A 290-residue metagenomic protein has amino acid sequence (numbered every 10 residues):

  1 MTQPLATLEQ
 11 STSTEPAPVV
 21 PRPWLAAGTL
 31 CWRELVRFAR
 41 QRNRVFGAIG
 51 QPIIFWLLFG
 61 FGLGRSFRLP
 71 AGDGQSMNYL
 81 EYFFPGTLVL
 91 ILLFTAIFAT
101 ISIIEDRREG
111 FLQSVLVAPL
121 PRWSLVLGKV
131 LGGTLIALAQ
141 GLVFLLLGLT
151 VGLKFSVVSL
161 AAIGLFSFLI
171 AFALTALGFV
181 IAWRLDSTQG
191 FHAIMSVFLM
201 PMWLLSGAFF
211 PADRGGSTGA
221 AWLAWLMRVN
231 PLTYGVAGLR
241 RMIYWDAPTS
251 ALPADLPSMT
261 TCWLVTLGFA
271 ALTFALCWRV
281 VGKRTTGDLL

Functional and structural regions predicted by a protein language model:
T2-A6, L25-W32, L204, F210-P253 (+1 more regions): Short hydrophobic, aromatic-rich alpha-helical segments embedded in or entering the lipid bilayer of multi-pass
T2-S11, I243-A247, P253, P257-L290: Junction motif at the cytosolic side of a transmembrane helix
Q10-Q51, L290: Aromatic- and glycine-rich beta-strand/loop motifs that create alpha-glucan
R40-R68, L80-T95, S196-L204, V265-T273: Hydrophobic alpha-helical transmembrane segments of multi-pass membrane transport/permease proteins
I54-F59, N78-V151, G178, V197-F198: Hydrophobic alpha-helical transmembrane segments of multi-pass membrane transport proteins
F59-R68, F94, G148-S156, L185-S187 (+3 more regions): Short helix-capping/hinge motifs at transmembrane helix termini and TM-loop junctions
F59-S66, A173, A182-T233: Transmembrane helix segments
R122-S196, M200-P201, P257-W278: Alpha-helical transmembrane segments and their short interhelical loops
